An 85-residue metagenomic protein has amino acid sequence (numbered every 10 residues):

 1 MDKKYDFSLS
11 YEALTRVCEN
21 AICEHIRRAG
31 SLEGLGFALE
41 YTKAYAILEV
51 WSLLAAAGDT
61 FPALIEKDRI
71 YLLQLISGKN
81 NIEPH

Functional and structural regions predicted by a protein language model:
M1-K4, N81-H85: Short intrinsically disordered terminal tails
D2-A38: N-terminal acidic leader/helix
S10, A21, Y71-S77, N81: Long, C-terminal folded domains that constitute the functional core of proteins
L35-G78: Short, charge-rich amphipathic interface segments used for partner binding and complex assembly
